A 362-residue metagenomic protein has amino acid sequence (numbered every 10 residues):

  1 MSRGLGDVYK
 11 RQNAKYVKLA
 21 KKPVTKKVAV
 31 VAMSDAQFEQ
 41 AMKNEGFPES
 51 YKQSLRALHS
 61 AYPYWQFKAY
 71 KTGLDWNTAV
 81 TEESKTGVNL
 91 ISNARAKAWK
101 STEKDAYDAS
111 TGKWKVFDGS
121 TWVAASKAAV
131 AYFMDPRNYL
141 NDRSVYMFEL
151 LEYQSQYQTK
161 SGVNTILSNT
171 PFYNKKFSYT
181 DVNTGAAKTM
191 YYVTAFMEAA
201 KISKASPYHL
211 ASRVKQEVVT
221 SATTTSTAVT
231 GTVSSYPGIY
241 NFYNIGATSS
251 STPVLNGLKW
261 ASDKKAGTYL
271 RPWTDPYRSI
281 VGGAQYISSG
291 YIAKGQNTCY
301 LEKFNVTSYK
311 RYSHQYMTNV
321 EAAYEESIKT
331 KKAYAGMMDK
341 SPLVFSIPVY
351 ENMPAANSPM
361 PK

Functional and structural regions predicted by a protein language model:
S2-G6: Positively charged, low-complexity/disordered segments
D7-S203, I292-K362: Cell-wall glycan-active module
K10-L19, R213, G257, Q285 (+1 more regions): Extracellular, surface-exposed passenger/stalk and repeat segments of large secreted bacterial proteins
L151-Y157, R213-Q216, T223: Short secondary-structure boundary segments
Q156, G185-V193, S203, P207 (+2 more regions): Solvent-exposed, acidic/flexible segments
T194-S221: Short, functionally critical alpha-helical segments immediately adjacent to catalytic or ligand/cofactor-binding
Q216, T223-V349: Catalytic and binding regions of secreted/periplasmic enzymes and modules that target cell-wall glycans
